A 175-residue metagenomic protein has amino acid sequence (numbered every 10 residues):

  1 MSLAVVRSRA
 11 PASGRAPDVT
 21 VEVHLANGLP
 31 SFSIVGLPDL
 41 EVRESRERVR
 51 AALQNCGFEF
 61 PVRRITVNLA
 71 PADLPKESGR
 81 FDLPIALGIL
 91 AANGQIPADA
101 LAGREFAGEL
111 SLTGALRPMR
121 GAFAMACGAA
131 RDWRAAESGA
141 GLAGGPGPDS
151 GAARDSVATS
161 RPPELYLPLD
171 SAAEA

Functional and structural regions predicted by a protein language model:
M1-A175: Peripheral, non-AAA+ core regions of ATP-driven protein-machinery
